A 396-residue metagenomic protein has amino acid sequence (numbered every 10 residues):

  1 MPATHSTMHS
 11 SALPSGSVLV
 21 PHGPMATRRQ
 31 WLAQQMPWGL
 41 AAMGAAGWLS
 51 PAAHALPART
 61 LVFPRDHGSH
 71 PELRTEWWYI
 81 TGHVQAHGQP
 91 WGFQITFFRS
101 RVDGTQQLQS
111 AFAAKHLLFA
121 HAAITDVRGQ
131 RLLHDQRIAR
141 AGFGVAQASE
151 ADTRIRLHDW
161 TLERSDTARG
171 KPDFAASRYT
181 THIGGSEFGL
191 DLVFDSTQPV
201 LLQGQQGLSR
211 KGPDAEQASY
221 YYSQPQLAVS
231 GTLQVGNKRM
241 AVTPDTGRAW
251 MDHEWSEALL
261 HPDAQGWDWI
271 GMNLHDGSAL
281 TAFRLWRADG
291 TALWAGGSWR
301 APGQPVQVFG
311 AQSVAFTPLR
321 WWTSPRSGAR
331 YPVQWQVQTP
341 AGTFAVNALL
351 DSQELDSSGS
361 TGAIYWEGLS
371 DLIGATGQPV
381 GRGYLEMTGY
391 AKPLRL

Functional and structural regions predicted by a protein language model:
P2-H5, H9-L13, S17-V18, W48-L396: Structured soluble/peripheral alpha/beta segments that form catalytic or ligand/cofactor-binding pockets
P14-L40: N-terminal secretory signal peptides and thylakoid transit peptides that target proteins across membranes
A42-A45: Alpha-helical hydrophobic membrane-insertion segments
